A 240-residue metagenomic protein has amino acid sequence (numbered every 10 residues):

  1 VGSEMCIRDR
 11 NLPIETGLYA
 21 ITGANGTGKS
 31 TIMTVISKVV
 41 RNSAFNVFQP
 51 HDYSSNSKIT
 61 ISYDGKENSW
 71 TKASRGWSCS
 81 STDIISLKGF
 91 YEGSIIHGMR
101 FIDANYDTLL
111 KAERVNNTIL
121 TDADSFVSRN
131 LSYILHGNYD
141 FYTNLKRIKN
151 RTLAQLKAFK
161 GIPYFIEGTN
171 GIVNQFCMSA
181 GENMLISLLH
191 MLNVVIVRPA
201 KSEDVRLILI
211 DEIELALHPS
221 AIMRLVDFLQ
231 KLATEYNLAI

Functional and structural regions predicted by a protein language model:
V1-C6: Short, small-residue-biased leader/transition segments that mark boundaries at the very start of proteins
R10-T16, P199-E203, T234: Phosphate-binding P-loop
E15-F48, L185-L192: Phosphate-binding glycine-rich loops of NTP-binding sites
G23-N25, L156-N193, I213-L217: Conserved ABC ATPase signature
N42-N68: Flexible phosphate/Mg2+-sensing switch loops adjacent to catalytic phosphate-binding sites
S62-A158, P163-N170: Coupling/switch segment of ABC-type P-loop NTPase heads
L188, L225-V226: Conserved hydrophobic alpha-helix in the ABC-type ATPase nucleotide-binding domain
